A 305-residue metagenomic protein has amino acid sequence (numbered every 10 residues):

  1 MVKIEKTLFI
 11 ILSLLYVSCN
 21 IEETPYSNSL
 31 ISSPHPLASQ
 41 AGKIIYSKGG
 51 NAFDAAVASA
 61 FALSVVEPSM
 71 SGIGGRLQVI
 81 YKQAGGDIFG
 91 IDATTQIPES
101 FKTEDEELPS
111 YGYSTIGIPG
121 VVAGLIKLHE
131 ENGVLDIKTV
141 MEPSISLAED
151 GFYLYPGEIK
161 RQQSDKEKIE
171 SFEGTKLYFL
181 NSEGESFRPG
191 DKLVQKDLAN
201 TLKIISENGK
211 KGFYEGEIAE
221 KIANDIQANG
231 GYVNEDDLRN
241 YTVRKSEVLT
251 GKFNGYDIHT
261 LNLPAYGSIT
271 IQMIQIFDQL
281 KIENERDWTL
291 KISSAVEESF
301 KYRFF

Functional and structural regions predicted by a protein language model:
K3-I11: Sec-dependent signal peptide recognition, specifically the positively charged N-region followed immediately by
L12-C19: Hydrophobic h-region of N-terminal signal peptides that target proteins for export in Gram-negative bacteria
N20-Q40, I44, K48-G209, F213-E215 (+1 more regions): Noncatalytic scaffold domains of N-terminal-nucleophile
G120-A123, S268, L290, S294: Generic recognition of short, well-ordered alpha-helical interface segments
G255, M273, S299: Hydrophobic, well-ordered secondary-structure elements that form the walls of internal hydrophobic environments
Y266, Q272, I276-Q279: Extended, domain-scale alpha-helical bundle/helix-rich regions
I282-F305: Internal maturation/activation junctions in enzymes
